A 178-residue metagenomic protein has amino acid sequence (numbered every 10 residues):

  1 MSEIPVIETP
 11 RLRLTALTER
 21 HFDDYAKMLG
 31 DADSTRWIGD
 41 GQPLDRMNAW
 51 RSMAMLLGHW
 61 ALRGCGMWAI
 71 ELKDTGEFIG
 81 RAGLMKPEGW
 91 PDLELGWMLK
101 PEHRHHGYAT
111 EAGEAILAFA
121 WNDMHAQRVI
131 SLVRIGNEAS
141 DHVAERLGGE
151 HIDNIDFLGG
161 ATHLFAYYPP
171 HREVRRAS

Functional and structural regions predicted by a protein language model:
M1-W37, A54-M55, M67-S178: Acyl-donor (CoA/ACP) binding surface of acyl/acetyltransferases
L44-G64: Active-site rim helix/loop that mediates acceptor-substrate recognition in acyltransferases
